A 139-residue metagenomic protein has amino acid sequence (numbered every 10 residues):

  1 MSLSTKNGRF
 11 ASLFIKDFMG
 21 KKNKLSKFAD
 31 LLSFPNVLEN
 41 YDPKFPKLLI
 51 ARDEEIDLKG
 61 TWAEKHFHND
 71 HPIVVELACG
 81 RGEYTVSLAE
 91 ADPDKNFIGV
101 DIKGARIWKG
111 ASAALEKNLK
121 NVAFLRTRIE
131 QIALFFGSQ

Functional and structural regions predicted by a protein language model:
K6-N7: Polybasic, lysine-rich low-complexity intrinsically disordered segments
F14-V75, E83-D92: S-adenosyl-L-methionine
L77, V100: Conserved beta-strand/loop positions that form the S-adenosyl-L-methionine
G80: Conserved glycine-rich SAM-binding loop
K95-I98: Short beta-strand element of Class I
K103: Conserved SAM/SAH-binding beta-strand->alpha-helix loop
R106: Conserved short alpha-helix immediately C-terminal to the canonical SAM/SAH-binding motif I of Rossmann-like
S112-S138: S-adenosyl-L-methionine
